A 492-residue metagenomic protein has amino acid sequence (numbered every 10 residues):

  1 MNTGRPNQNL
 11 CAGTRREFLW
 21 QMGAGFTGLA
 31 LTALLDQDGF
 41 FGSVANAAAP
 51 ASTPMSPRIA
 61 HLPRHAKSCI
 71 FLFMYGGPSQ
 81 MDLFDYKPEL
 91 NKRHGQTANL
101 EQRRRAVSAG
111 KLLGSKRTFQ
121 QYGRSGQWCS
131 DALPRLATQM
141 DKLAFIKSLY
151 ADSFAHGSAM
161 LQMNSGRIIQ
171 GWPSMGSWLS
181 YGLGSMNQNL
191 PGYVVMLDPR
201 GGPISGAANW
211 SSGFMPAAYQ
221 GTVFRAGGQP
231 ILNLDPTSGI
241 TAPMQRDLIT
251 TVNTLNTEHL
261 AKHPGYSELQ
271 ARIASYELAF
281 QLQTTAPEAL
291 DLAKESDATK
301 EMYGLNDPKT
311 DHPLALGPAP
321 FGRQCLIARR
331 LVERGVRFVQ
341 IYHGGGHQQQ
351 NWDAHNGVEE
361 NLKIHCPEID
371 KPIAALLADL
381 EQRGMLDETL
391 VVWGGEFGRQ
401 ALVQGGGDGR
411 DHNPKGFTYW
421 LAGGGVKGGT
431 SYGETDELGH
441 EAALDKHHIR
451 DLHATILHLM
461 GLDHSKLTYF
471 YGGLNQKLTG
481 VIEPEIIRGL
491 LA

Functional and structural regions predicted by a protein language model:
M1-A492: Ligand-binding pockets and gating/stacking loops
